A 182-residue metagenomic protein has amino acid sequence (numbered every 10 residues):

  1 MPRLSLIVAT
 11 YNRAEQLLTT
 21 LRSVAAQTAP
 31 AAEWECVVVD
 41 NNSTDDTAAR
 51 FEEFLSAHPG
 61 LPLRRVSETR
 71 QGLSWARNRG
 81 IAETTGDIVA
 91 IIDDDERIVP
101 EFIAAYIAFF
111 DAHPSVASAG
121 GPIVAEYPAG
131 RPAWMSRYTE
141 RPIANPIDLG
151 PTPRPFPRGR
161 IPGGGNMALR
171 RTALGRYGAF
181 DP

Functional and structural regions predicted by a protein language model:
P2-S5, E35: Cell-envelope/extracellular polymer assembly enzymes that use nucleotide-activated donors
R22-E33: Short, acidic, metal-binding catalytic loop of nucleotide-sugar glycosyltransferases
S23, D40-A49: A conserved acidic beta->alpha catalytic loop
E33-N42, R64-E68: Short beta-strand/loop segment that forms part of the nucleotide-sugar
E68-T84, A105: Glycine-rich, basic loop-to-helix element that forms the pyrophosphate-binding segment of sugar-nucleotide handling
V89: Short aromatic/hydrophobic "clamp" motif used to bind/position activated sugar donors
E101-M135: Conserved donor NDP-sugar-binding/catalytic core segment of glycosyltransferases
T139-G159: Short, flexible, basic/aromatic active-site loop/helix in glycosyltransferases
